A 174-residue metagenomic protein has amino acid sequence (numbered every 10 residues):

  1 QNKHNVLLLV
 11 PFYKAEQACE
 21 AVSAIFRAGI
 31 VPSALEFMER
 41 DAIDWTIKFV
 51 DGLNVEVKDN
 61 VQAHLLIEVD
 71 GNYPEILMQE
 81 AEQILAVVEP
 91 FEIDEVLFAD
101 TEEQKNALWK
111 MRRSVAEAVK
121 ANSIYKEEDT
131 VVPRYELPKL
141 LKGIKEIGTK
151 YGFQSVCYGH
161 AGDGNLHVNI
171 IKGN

Functional and structural regions predicted by a protein language model:
Q1-N174: Noncatalytic alpha-helical scaffold of FAD-dependent oxidoreductases
